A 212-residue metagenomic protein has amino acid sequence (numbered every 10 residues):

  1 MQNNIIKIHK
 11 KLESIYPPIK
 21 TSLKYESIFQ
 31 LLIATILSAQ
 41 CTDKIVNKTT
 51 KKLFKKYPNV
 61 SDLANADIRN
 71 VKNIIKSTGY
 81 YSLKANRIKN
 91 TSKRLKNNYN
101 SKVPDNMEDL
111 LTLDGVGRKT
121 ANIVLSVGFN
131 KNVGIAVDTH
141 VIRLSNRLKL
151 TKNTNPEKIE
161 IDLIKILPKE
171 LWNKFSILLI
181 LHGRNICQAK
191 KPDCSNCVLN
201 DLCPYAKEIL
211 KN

Functional and structural regions predicted by a protein language model:
Q2-N212: Catalytic cores of DNA base-excision repair glycosylases
